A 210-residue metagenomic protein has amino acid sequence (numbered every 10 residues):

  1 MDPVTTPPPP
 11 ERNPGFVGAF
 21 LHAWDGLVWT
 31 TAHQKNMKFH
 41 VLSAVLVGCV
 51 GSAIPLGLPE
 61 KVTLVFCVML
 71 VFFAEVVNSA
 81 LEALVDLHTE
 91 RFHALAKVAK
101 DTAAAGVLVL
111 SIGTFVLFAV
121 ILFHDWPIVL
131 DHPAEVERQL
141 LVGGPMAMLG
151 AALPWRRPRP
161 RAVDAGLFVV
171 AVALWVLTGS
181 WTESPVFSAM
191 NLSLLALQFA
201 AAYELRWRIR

Functional and structural regions predicted by a protein language model:
M1-A74, L108-R159, V163-R210: Hydrophobic alpha-helical transmembrane segments
L70-L110: Acidic (Asp/Glu-rich) catalytic motifs at the cytosolic membrane interface
